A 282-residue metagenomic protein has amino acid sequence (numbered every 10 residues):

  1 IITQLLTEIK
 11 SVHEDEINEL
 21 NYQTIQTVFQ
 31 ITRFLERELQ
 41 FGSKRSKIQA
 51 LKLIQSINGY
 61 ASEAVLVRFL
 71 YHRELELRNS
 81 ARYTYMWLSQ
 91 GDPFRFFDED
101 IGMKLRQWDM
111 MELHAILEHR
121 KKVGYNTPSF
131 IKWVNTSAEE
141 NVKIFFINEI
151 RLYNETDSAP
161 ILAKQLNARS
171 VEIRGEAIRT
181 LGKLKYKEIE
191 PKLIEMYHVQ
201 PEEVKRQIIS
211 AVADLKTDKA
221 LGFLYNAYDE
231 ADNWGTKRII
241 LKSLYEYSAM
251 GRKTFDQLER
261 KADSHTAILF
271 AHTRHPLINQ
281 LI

Functional and structural regions predicted by a protein language model:
T3, E19, Q26-L39, G59-L70 (+8 more regions): Amphipathic alpha-helical scaffolding segments comprising HEAT/armadillo-like alpha-solenoid repeats
T7-Q26, I48-I57, N79-Q90, D109-V123 (+9 more regions): Structural detector for internal amphipathic alpha-helices that build alpha-solenoid repeat scaffolds
F41-V65, E74-N79: Structured extramembrane domains adjacent to transmembrane segments
G42-S43, R73-L75, K104-D109, A138-E139 (+4 more regions): Short inter-helical turns and helix N-cap capping residues of alpha-solenoid HEAT/ARM repeat scaffolds
